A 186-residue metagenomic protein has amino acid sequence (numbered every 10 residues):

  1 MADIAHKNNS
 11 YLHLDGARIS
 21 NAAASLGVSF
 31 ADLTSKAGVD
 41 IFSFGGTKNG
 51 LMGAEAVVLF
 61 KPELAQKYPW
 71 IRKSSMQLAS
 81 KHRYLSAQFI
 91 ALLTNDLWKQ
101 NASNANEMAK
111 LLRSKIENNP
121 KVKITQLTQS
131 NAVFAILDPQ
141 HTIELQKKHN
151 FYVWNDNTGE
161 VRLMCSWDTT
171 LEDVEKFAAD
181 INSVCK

Functional and structural regions predicted by a protein language model:
M1-Q126, S130-I136, H141-I143, K148 (+2 more regions): Conserved PLP-enzyme active-site core in the AAT-like
